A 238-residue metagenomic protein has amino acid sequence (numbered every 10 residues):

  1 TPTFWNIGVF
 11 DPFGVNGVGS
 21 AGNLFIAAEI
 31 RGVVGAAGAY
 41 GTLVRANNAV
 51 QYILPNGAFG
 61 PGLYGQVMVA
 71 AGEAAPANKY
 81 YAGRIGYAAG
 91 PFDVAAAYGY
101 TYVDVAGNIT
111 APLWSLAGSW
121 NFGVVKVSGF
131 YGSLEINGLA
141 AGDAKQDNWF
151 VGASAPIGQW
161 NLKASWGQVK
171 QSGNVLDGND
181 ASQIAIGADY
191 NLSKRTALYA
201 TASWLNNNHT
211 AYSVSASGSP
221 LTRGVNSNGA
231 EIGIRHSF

Functional and structural regions predicted by a protein language model:
T1-G72, A77-K79, G86-D93, W204: Outer membrane beta-barrel
P2-G14, A141, L176, T210-V214: Outer-membrane beta-barrel and related beta-rich outer-membrane complex signature in Gram-negative bacteria
I7, A181, S215-L221: Flexible, surface-exposed loop regions and adjacent strand-edge segments of Gram-negative outer-membrane beta-barrel
A36-L43, A70-P76, Y102-G107, N137-G142 (+2 more regions): Outer-membrane beta-barrel domain signature
Q66-M68, S128-F130, G187-D189, Y199-T201 (+1 more regions): Outer-envelope exported proteins of Gram-negative bacteria
Y81-Y190, W204: Detector for outer-membrane/organellar transmembrane beta-barrel domains, recognizing the amphipathic beta-strand
G187-H209, R223: C-terminal closing repeat unit and adjoining cap/tail of repeat-based domains
T222-F238: Outer-membrane beta-barrel "beta-signal"
